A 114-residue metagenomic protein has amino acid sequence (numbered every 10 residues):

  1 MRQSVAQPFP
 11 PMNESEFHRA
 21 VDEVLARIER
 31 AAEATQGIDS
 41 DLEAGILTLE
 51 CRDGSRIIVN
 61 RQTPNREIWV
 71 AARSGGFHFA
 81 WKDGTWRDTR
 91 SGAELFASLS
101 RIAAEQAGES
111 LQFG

Functional and structural regions predicted by a protein language model:
M1-P11: Short, Lys/Arg-enriched N-terminal segments with co-localized hydrophobic residues within the first ~10-30 amino acids
F9-G114: N-terminal intrinsically disordered, cationic/polar leader segments that include organellar targeting peptides
